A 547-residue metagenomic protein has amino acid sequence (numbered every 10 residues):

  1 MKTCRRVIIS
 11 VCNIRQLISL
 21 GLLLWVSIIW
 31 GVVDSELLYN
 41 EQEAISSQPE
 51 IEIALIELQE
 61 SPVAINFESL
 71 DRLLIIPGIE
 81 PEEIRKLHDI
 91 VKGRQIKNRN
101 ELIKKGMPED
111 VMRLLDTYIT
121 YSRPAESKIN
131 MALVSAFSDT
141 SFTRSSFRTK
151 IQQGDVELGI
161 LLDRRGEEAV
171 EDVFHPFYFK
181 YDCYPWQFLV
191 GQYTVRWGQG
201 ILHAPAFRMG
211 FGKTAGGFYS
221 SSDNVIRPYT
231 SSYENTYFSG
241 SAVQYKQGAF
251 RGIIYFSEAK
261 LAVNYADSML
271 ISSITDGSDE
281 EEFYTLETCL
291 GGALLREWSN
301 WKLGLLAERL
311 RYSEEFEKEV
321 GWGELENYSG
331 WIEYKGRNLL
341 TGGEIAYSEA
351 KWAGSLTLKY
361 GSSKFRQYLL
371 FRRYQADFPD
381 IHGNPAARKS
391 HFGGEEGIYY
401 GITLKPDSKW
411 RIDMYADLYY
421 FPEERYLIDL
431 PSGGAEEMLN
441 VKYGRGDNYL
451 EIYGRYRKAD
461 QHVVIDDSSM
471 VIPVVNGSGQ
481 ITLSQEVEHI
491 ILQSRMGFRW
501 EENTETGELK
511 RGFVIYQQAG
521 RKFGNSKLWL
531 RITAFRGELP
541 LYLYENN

Functional and structural regions predicted by a protein language model:
M1-I14: N-terminal secretory signal peptides that target proteins for export/translocation
V26-W30: N-terminal signal peptide c-region/cleavage motif recognized by signal peptidases
E57-P77, G93, N98-I103, I119-T120: Extended, structured, electrostatic nucleic-acid-contact surfaces
I79-R85, P108-E109: Small-residue hinge/turn detector
R123-S145, K150-I160, F188, K213-G216 (+1 more regions): Transmembrane beta-strand segments of Gram-negative outer membrane beta-barrel proteins
F142, F238, E287, G292-W298 (+3 more regions): Exposed, low-structure sequence patches enriched in small/polar residues
D163-H175, Y229-S232, A346-S348, E501-G507: Outer-membrane beta-barrel proteins
E167, E171-A259, R366-P379, G524-P540: Outer membrane beta-barrel
